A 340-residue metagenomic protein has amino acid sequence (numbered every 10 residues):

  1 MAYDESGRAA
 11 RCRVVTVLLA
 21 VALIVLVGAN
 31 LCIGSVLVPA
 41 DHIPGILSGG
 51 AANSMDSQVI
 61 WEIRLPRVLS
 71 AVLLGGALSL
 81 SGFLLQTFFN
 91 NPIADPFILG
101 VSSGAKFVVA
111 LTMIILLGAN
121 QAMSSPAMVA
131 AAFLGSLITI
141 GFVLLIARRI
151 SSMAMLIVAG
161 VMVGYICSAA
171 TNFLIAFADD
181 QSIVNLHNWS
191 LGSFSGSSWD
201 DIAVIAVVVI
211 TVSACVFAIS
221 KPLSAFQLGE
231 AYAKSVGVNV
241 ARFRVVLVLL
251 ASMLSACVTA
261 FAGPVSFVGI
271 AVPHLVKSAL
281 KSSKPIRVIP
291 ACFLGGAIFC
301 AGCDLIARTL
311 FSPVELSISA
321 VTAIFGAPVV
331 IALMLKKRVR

Functional and structural regions predicted by a protein language model:
M1-R340: Alpha-helical transmembrane segments in inner-membrane proteins
